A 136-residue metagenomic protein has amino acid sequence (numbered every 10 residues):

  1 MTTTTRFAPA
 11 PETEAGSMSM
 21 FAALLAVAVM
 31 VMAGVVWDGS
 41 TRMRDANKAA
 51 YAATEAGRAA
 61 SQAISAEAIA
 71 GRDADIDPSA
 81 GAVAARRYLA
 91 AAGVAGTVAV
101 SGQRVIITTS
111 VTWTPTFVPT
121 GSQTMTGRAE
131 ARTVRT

Functional and structural regions predicted by a protein language model:
T2-I76: Alpha-helical assembly-interface signal, strongest on the long, hydrophobic N-terminal helix that forms
T3-T5, P115-T136: Low-complexity, S/T/G/P-rich flexible repeat/linker segments used as non-globular hinges and stalks within
A10-S17, I106-P115: Short secondary-structure transition/capping segments
A22, A46, S79, R86 (+2 more regions): Alpha-helix boundary/capping detector
A23-A33, A99-T112, R132-T136: Hydrophobic transmembrane alpha-helix bundles
D38, T112, T120: Residue-level signal for pocket-adjacent positions within structured domains
A59-V111: Short amphipathic secondary-structure patches
